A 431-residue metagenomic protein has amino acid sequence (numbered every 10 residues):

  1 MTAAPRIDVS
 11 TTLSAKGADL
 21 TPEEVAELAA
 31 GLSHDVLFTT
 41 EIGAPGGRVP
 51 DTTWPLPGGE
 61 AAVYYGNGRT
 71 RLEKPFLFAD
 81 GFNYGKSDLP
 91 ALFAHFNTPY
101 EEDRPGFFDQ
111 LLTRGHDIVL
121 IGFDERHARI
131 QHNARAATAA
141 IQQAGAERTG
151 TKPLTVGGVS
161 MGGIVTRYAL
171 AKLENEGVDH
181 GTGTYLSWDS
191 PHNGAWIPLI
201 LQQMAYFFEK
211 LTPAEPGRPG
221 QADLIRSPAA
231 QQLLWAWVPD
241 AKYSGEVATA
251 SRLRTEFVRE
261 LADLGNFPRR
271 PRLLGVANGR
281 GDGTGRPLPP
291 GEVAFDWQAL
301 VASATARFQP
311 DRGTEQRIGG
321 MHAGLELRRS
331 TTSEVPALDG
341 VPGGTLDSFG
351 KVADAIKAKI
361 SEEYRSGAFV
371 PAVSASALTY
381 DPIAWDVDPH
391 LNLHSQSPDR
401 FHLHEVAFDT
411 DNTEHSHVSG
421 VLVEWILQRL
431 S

Functional and structural regions predicted by a protein language model:
M1-E60, V293-S431: Terminal low-complexity/disordered tails
R48-L120: Short, surface-exposed "cap/lid" segments of acyl-processing enzymes
P55-Y65, E246-N266: A Trp-anchored, charged/polar loop motif used as the substrate-binding/catalytic surface of acyl/ester-handling
R71-P75, T113-V119, T149-L154, D179-T184 (+1 more regions): Loop/turn elements at helix/coil->beta-strand transitions in domains of secreted/extracellular proteins
A79-F82, I121-D124, V159-S160, W188-P191 (+1 more regions): Active-site-proximal beta-strand/loop segments in catalytic clefts of secreted hydrolases
L111, G122-D124, A140: Catalytic toxin/effector domains delivered as secreted proteins or via bacterial secretion systems
G122-A136: Catalytic nucleophile-loop/oxyanion-hole region of alpha/beta-hydrolase and closely related hydrolase-like folds
A134-L253, F257-R259, G281-M321: Serine-dependent carboxylesterase/thioesterase catalytic core of lipase-like alpha/beta-hydrolase/SGNH enzymes
